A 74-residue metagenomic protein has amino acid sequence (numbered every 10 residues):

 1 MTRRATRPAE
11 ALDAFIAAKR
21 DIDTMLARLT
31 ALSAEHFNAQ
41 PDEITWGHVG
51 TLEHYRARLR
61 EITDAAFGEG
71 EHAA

Functional and structural regions predicted by a protein language model:
M1-L32: N-terminal acidic leader/helix
M1-R4, F67-A74: Short intrinsically disordered terminal tails
A31-E71: Short, charge-rich amphipathic interface segments used for partner binding and complex assembly
